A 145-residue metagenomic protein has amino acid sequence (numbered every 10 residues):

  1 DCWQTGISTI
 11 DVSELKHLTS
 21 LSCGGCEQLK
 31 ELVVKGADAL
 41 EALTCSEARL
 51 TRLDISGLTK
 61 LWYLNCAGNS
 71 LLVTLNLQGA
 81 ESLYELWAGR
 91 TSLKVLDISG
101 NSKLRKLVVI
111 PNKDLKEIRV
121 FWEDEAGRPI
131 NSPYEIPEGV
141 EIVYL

Functional and structural regions predicted by a protein language model:
D1-I7, E14-L29, V34-L50, G57-L72 (+5 more regions): Concave beta-strand-loop units of leucine-rich repeat
